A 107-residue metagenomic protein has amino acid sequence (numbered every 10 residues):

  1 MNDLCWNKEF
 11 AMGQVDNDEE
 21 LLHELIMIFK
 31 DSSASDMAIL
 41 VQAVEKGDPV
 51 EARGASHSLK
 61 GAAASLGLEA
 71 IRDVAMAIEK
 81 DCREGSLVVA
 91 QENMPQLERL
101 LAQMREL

Functional and structural regions predicted by a protein language model:
M1-L107: Two-component system phosphorelay core
